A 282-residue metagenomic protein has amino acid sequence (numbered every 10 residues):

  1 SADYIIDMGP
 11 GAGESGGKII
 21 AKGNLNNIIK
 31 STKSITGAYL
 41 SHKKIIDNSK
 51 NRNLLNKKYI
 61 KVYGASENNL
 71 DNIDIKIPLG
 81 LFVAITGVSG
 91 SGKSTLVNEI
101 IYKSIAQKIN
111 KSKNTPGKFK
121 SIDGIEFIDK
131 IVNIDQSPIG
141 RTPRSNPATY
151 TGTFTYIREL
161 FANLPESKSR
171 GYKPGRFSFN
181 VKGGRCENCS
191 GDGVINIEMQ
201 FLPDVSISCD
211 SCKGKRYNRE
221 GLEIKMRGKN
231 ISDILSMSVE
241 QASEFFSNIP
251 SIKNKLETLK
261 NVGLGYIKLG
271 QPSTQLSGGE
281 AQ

Functional and structural regions predicted by a protein language model:
S1-Q282: Conserved phosphate-binding elements of NTP-dependent enzyme cores
